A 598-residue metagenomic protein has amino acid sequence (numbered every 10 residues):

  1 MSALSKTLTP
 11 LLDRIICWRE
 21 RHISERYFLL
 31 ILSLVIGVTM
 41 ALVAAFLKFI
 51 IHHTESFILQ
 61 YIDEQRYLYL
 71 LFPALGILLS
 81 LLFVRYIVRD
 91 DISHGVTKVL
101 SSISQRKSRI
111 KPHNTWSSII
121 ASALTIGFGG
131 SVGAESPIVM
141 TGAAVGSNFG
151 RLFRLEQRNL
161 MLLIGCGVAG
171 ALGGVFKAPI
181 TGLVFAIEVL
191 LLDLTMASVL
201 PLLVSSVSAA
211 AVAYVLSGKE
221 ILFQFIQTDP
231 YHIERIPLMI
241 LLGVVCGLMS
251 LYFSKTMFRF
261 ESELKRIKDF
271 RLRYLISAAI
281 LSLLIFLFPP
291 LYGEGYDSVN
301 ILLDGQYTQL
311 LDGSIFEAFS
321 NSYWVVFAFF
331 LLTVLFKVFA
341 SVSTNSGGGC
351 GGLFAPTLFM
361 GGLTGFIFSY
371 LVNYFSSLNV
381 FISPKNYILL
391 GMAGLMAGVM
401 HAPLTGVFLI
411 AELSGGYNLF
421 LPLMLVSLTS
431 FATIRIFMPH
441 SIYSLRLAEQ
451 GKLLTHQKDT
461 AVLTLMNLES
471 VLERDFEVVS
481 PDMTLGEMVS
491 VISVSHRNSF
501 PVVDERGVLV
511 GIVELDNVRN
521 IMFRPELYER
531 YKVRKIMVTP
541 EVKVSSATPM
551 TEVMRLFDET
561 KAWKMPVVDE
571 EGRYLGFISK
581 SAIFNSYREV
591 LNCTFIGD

Functional and structural regions predicted by a protein language model:
M1-D475, V479-F500, D504-V510, P540 (+4 more regions): Alpha-helical transmembrane segments and immediately membrane-proximal extracytoplasmic
V184, G511-V518, G576-I583: Short hydrophobic beta-strand motif reused across regulatory alpha/beta modules
V508, R534-D598: Cytosolic regulatory modules rich in charged/polar residues
M522: Flexible, gly/ser-rich surface segments that form the specificity/activation loops bordering the active-site cleft
Y528-V533: PAS and related sensory helical modules
